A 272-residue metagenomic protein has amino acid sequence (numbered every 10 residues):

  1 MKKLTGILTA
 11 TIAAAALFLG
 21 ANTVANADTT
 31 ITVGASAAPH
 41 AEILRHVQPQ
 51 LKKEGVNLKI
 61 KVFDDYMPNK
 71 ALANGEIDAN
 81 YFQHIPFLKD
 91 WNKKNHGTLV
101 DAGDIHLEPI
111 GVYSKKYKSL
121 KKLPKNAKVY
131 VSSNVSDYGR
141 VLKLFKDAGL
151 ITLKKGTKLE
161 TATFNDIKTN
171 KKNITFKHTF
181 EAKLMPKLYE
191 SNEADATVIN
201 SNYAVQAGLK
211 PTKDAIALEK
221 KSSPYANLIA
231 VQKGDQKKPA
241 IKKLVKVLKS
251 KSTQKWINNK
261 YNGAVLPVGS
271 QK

Functional and structural regions predicted by a protein language model:
M1-N26: Sec-dependent N-terminal signal peptides of Gram-positive bacterial secreted proteins and lipoproteins
D28-A38, V56-K61, K128-V129: Short, well-ordered beta-strand elements
T29-V47, D65-P68, H84, V268: Extracytoplasmic "Venus flytrap"
A38, D64-D65, G75, A79-K89 (+4 more regions): Beta->alpha turn/N-cap motifs
I60-K70, T157-K187: Short helix-initiation/N-cap motifs at beta->coil->alpha
D90-A102, K116-Y117, Q206-L218: Ligand-binding "clamshell"
P109-K121, A226-K238: A bilobed periplasmic-binding-protein/Venus flytrap-type ligand-binding module shared by bacterial periplasmic
G139-K146, L248-V268: Periplasmic-binding protein-like
